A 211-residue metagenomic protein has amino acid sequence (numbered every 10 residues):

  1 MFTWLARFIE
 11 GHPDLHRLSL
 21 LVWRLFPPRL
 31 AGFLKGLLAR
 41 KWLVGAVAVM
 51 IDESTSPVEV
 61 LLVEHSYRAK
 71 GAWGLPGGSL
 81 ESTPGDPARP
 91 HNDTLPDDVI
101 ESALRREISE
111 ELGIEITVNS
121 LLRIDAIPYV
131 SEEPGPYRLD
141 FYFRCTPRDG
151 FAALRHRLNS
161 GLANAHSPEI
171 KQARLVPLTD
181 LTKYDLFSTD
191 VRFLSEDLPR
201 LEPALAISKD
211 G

Functional and structural regions predicted by a protein language model:
F2-V47: Acidic, metal-coordinating catalytic segment for phosphate/diphosphate chemistry, firing primarily on the Nudix
L30-L38, V130-E132, N159-L162: Short, P/G- and charge-enriched loop/turn segments at secondary-structure junctions
L30-L61, G74-S82, I124, R144: Conserved N-terminal beta-strand and adjoining loop/helix that marks the start of the Nudix/MutT-like hydrolase domain
L38-W42, E133-L139, A165-I170: A generic structural micro-feature
S56-E110: Conserved Nudix-box catalytic region and its N-terminal flanking loop in Nudix hydrolases and closely related
K70-W73, G78, A152-A153, S160-G211: Nudix hydrolase/Nudix homology domain
I114-I124: A short coil-to-beta-strand element that immediately follows conserved catalytic motifs
D125-N159, R174, D197: Active-site-adjacent beta-strand/loop module that shapes the phosphate/pyrophosphate-binding cleft
